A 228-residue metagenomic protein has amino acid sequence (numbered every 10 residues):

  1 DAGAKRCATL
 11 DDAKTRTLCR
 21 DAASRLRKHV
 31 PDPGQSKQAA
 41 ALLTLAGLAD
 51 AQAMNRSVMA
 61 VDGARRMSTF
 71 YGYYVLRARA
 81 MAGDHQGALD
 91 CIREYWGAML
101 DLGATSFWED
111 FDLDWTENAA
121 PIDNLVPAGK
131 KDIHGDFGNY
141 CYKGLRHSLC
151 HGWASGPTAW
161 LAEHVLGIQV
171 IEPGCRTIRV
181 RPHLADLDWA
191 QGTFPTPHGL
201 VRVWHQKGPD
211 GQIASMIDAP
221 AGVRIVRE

Functional and structural regions predicted by a protein language model:
A2-G135: Catalytic cores of carbohydrate-active enzymes
D12, D21, D90-E228: Non-catalytic C-terminal accessory modules of carbohydrate-active enzymes
